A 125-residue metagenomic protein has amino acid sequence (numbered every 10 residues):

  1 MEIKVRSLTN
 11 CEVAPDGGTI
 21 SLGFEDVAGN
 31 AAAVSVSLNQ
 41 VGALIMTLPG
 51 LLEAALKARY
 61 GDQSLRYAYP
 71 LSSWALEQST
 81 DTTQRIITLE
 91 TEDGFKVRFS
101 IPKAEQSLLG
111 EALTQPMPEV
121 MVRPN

Functional and structural regions predicted by a protein language model:
M1-N125: Positively charged, low-complexity terminal tracts and the immediately adjacent first secondary-structure elements
